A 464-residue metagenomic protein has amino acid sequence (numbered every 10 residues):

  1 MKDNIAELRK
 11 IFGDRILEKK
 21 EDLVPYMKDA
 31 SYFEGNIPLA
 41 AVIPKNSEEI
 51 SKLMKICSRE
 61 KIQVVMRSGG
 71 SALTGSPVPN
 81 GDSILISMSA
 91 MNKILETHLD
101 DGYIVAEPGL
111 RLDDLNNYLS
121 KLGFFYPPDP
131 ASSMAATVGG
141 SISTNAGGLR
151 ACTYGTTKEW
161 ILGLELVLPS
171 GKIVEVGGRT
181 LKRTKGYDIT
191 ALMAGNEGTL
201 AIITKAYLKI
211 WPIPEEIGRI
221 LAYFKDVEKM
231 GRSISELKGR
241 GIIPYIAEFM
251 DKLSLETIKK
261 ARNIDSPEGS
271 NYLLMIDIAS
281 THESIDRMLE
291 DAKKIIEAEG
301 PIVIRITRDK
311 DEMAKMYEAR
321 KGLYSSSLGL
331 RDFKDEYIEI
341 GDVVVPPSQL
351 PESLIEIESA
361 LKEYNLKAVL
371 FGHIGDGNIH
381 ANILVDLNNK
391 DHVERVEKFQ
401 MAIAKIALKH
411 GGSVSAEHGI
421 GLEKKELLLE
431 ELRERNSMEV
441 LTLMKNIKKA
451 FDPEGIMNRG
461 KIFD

Functional and structural regions predicted by a protein language model:
M1-A30, R59-I62, I295-K315, K409-V414 (+1 more regions): N-terminal accessory segments
M1-K55, S71-G102, A131, S254-R262 (+3 more regions): N-terminal flexible segment immediately upstream of the FAD-binding catalytic core in FAD-dependent oxidoreductases
D14, L408-I420, M438, P453-I456: Alpha-helix capping/hinge segments and adjacent helical runs
L17-Y26, L208, P212, G218 (+3 more regions): C-terminal substrate-recognition/cap domain of FAD-linked oxidoreductases
S58, T74-N92, Y118-F124, G147-K158 (+6 more regions): A glycine- and small-aliphatic-rich helix-loop capping segment at beta-alpha/alpha-beta transitions that lines
K93-T97, I104-E248, D464: FAD-binding subdomain of flavoenzyme oxidoreductases
K172, K424-D464: Activity-critical C-terminal alpha-helical subdomain
